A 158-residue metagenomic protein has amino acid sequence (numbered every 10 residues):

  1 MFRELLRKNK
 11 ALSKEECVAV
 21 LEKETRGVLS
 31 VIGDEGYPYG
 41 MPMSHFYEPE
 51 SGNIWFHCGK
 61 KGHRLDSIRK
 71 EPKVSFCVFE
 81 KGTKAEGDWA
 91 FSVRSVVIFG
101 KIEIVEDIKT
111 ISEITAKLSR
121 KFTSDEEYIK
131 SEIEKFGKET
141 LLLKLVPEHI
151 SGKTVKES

Functional and structural regions predicted by a protein language model:
M1-K23: Extreme N-terminal tail/first-helix region
F2-K8, T83-S158: Charged, gly/pro-rich active-site loop segments
A11-S13, K23-V28, D125-Y128: Short Pro/Gly-enriched beta-strand edge/turn motifs at strand-loop
V20-L21, S67-I68, L118, L145: A generic structural signal for nonpolar/aromatic side chains embedded in well-ordered alpha-helices
E24-K60, F76: Short beta-strand segments
R26, G40-P42, K73, V93 (+2 more regions): Broad gene-expression machinery/nucleic-acid interaction feature
C58-H63, S119: Short, solvent-exposed aromatic-acidic interface loops
K61-F91: Helix-adjacent hinge/juxtasegments
